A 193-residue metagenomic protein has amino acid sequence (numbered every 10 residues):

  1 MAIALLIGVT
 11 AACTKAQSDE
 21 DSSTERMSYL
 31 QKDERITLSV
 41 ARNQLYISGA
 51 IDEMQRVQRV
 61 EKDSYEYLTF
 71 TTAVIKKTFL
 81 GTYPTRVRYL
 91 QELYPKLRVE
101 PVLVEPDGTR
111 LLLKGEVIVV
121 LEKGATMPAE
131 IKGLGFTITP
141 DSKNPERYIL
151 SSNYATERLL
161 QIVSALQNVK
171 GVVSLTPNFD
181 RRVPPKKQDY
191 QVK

Functional and structural regions predicted by a protein language model:
M1-A4: Sec-dependent N-terminal signal peptides
T10-A12: C-terminal motif of bacterial Sec signal peptides marking the signal peptidase cleavage site
Q17-K193: Primarily auto-inhibitory N-terminal propeptides
